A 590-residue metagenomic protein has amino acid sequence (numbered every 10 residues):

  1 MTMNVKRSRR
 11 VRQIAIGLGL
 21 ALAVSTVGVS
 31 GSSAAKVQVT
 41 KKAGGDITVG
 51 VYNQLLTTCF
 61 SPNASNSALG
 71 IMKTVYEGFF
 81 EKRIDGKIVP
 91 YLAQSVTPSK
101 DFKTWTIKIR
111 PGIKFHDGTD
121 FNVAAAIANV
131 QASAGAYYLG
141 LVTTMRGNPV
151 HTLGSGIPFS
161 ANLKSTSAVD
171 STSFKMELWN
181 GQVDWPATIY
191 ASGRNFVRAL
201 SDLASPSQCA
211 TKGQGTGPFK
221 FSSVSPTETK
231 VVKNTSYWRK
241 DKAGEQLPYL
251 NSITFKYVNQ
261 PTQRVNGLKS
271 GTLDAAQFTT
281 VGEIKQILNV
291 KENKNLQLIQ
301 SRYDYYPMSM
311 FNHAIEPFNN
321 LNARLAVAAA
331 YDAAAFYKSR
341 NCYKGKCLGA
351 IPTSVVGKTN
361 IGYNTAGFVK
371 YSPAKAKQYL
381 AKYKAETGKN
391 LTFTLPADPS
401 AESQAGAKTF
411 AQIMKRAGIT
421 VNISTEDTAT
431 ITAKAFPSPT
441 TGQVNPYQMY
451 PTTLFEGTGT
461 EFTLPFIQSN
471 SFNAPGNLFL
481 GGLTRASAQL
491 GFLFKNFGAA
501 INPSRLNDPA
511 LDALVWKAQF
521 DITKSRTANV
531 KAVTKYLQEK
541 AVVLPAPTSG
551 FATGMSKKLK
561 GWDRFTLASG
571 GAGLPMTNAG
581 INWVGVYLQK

Functional and structural regions predicted by a protein language model:
G50-K100, Q131, Q214: N-terminal lobe/hinge region of extracytoplasmic solute-binding protein
K108, T144-S201, S223: Surface-exposed binding/hinge segments that line and control ligand-binding clefts or catalytic entry sites
A132, S207-A210, Y237-Q286, T420: Ligand-site clamp/hinge motif
A187-P248, S252, A374, V584-K590: Gly/Pro-rich hinge or "lid" segments in bacterial periplasmic/extracellular proteins
F219, K346-Y383, A397-A405, D521-K524: Structural transition elements
A314-T359, A405-G406, L537-P545: Periplasmic-binding protein-like
V369, N422-I431, F462-K557, Y587-K590: Extracytoplasmic/peripheral linker and loop segments enriched in polar/acidic and small residues with frequent Thr/Pro
T553-K590: Long beta-strand-rich cores associated with HINT superfamily self-processing modules
